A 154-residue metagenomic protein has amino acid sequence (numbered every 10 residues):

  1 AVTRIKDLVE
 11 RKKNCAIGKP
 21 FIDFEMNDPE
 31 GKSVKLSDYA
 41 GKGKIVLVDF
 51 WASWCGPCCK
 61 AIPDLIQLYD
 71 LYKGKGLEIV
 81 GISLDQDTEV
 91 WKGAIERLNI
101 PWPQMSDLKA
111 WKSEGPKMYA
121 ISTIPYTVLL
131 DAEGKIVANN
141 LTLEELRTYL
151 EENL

Functional and structural regions predicted by a protein language model:
A1-V34: Oxidative protein folding and maturation machinery
P20, K44, S122-I124: Short, small/polar residue-rich loop motifs at catalytic or cofactor-binding pockets
V34-K35, V137: Generic structural signal for well-ordered beta-strand positions
K44, F50-Q67: Conserved redox-active cysteine motifs that mediate thiol-disulfide chemistry, especially di-cysteine Cys-X(1-2)-Cys
D49, I79-S83, M105: Short beta-strand segments
K60-L98, A110-K117: Structural microenvironment flanking redox-active thiols in thiol-disulfide oxidoreductases
L98-I100, D107-N153: Thiol/disulfide oxidoreductase modules built on the thioredoxin-like
